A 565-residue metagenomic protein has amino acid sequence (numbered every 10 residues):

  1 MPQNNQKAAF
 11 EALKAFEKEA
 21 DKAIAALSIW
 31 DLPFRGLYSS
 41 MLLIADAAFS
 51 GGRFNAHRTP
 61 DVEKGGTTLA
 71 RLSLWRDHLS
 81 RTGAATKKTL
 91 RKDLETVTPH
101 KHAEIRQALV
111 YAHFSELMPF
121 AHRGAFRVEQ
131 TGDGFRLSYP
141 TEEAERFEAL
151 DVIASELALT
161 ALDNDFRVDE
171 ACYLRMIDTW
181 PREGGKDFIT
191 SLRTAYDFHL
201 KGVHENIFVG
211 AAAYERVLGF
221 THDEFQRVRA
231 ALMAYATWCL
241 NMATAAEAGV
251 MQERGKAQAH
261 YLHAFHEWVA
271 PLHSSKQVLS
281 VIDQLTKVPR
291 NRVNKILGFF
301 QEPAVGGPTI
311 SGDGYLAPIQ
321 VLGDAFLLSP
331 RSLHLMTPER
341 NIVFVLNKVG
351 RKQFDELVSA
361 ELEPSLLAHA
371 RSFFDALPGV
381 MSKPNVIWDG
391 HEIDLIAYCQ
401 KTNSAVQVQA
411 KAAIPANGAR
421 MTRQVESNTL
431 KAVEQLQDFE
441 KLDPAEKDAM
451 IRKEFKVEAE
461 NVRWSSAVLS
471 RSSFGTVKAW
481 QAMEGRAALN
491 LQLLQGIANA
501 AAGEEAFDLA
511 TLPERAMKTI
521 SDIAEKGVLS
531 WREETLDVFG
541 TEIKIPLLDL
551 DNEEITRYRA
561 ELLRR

Functional and structural regions predicted by a protein language model:
M1-A360, A368, S372, A376 (+2 more regions): Acidic, metal-dependent phosphodiester-chemistry machinery of nucleic-acid enzymes
F354-L362, K383-P384, Q424-S427, K431: Conserved aromatic-histidine-acidic binding/catalytic patches
E363-L367, T402: Long, internal scaffold/assembly segments composed of regular secondary structure
S372-G390: A short acidic/basic microdomain associated with nuclease active sites
G390-Y398: Catalytic metal-binding acidic patch
D394, N403-V406, R463-S466: Beta-sheet entry/capping signal
A397-A416: Active-site beta-strand-loop-beta-strand hairpin of nuclease catalytic cores that positions key catalytic residues
A412-V468: Catalytic cores of nucleic-acid endonucleases
